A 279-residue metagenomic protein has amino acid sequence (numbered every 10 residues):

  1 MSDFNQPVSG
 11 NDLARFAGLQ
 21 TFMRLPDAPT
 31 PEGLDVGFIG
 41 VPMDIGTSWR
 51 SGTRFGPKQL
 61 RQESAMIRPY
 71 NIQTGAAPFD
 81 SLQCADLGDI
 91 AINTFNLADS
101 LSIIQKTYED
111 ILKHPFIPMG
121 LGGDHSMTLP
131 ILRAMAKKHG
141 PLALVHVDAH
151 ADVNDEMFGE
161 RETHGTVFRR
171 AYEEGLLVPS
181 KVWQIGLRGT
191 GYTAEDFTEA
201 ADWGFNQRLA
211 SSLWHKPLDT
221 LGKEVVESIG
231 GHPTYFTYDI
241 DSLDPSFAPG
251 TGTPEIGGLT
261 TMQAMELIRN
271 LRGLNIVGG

Functional and structural regions predicted by a protein language model:
M1-M43, W49-G120, S126-H139, E173-E174 (+3 more regions): Catalytic cores of soluble, metal-dependent hydrolases
T47, T94, V153-M157: A short acidic, helix-capping loop that chelates divalent metal ions and anchors anionic groups
I103, M127-P130, L144, A151-D155 (+4 more regions): Active-site glycine-rich loop that binds ribose-phosphate moieties when present
H139-V145: Phosphate-handling active-site elements
D148-A151, S180: Acidic/polar active-site rim loop that often engages polyanionic ligands
T190, T198-A200: A domain-level signal for caspase-like cysteine endopeptidase catalytic cores and their zymogen-processing architecture
